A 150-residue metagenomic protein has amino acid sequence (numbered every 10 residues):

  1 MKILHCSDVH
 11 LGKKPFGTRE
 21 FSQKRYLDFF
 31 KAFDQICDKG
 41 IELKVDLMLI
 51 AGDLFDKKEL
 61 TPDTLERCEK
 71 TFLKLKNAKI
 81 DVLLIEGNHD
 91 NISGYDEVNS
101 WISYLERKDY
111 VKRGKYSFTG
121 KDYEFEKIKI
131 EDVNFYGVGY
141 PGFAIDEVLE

Functional and structural regions predicted by a protein language model:
M1-E66, K70-T71: N-terminal active-site segment of His-dependent metallophosphoesterases
L47, K58-L73, N77-E150: His/Asp/Glu-rich metal-coordinating catalytic cores of metallo-dependent phosphodiesterases/hydrolases acting on
